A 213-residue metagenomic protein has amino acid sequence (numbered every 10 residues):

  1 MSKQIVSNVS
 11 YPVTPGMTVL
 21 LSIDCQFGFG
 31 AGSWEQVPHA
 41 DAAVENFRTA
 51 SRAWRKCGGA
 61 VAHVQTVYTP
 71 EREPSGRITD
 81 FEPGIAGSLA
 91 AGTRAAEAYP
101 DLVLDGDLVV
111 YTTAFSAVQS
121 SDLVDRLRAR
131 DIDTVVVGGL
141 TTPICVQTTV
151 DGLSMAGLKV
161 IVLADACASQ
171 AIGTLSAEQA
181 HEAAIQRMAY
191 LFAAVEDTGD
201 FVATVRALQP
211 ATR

Functional and structural regions predicted by a protein language model:
M1-V19, T49-R52, K56-C57, P83-R213: Active-site-adjacent betaalpha module
G16, L20, S33-T66: A short alpha/beta connector and helix-capping loop motif
V19-G28: Acidic-leg catalytic submotif of subtilisin-like serine proteases
D24-C25, V67, L140, A166: Active-site metal-binding loops of divalent metal-dependent hydrolases
F27-F29, A168-S169: A short, flexible beta-alpha/helix-coil linker loop
G28-A31, E71-E73: Short acidic/His/Gly/Ser-rich catalytic and metal-binding motifs that mark active-site loops of diverse hydrolases
F29-H39, V135-G138: Surface-exposed cleft-lining segments at the edges of enzyme active sites
R72-S88: Short, electropositive alpha-helical surface patch
